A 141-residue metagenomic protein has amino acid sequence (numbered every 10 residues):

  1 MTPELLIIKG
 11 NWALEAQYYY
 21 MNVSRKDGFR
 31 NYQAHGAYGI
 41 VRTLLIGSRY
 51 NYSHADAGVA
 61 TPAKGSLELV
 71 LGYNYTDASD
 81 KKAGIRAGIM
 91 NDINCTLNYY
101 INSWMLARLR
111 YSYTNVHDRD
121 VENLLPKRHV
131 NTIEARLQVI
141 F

Functional and structural regions predicted by a protein language model:
M1-F141: Outer-membrane beta-barrel pore domains
